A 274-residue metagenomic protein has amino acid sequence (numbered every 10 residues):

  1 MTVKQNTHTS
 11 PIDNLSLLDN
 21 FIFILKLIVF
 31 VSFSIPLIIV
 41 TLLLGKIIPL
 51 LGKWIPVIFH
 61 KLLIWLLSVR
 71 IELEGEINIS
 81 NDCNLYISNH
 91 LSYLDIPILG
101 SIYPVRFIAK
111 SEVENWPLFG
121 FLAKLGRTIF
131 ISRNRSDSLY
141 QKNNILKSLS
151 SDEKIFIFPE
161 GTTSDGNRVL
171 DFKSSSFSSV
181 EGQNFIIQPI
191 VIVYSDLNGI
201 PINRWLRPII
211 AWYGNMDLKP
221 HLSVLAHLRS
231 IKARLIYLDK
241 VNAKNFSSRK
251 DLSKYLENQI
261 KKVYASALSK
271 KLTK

Functional and structural regions predicted by a protein language model:
M1-I12, L18, W65-L66, I71-G75 (+7 more regions): Soluble, non-transmembrane catalytic domains of enzymes that act on hydrophobic metabolites at membranes
H8-L73, F121-G126, L228-S230: A transmembrane-helix-recognition feature enriched in membrane-embedded lipid enzymes and envelope glyco-/phospholipid
L37-V57, W65-S68, S80-R135: Catalytic core of membrane glycerolipid acyltransferases/transacylases, capturing the structured, soluble-facing
L73, Y86, F107, L235-Y237: Generic preference for hydrophobic
C83-L85, D152-F158, I186, R234: Residue-level preference for the first positions of well-ordered beta-strands
F119-G120, N167-S247, K254-Y255: A cross-family acyltransferase "interaction/gating" segment
T128-K154, P159: A membrane-cytosol interface segment of integral membrane proteins
I145-L146, E153-I155, P159-F172, F177: Soluble extracytoplasmic domains of inner/organellar membrane proteins
